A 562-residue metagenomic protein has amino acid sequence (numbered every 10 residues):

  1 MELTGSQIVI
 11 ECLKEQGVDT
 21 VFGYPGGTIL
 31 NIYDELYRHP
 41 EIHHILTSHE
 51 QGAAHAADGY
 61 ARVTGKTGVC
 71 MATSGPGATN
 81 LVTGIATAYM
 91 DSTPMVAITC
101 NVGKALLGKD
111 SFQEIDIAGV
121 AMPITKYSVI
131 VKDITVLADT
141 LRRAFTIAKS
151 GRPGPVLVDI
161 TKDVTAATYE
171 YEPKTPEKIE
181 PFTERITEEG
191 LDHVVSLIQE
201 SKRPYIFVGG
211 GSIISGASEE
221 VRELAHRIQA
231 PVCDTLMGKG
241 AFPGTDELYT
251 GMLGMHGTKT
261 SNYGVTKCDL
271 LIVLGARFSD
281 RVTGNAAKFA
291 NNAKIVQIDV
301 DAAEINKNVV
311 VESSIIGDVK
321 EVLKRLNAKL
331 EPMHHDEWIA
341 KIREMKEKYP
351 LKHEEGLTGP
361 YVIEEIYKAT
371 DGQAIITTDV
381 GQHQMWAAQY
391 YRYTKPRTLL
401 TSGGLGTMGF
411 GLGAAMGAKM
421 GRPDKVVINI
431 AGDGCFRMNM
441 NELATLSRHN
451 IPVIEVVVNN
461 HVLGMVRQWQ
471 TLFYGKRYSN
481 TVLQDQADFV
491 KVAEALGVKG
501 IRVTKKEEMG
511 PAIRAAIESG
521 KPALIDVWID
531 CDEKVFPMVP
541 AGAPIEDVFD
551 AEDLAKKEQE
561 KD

Functional and structural regions predicted by a protein language model:
M1-L330, E365, A369-G372, P452-E455 (+3 more regions): N-terminal alpha/beta PP-like core and its mobile active-site loop of ThDP/TPP-dependent enzymes
S6-I10, K14, V18, I32-L36 (+1 more regions): Active-site diphosphate/adenylate-binding microenvironment
Y24-G26, I45-H55, C70-G77, K132-D133 (+8 more regions): Active-site nucleophile and cofactor-binding loops and adjacent substrate-binding regions of central metabolic enzymes
Q113, R448-A541: Thiamine diphosphate
T135, Y171-P173, N292-Q382, K506-E507 (+2 more regions): Phosphate/pyrophosphate-binding active-site segments
S279-R281, M385, D532-K534: Short glycine-rich, flexible loops that bind phosphorylated cofactors or substrates
I295, I366, T378, G417 (+6 more regions): Hydrophobic, well-ordered secondary-structure elements that form the walls of internal hydrophobic environments
F410, A414-P452, V458: Catalytic phosphate/nucleotide-handling subdomain of diverse soluble enzymes
